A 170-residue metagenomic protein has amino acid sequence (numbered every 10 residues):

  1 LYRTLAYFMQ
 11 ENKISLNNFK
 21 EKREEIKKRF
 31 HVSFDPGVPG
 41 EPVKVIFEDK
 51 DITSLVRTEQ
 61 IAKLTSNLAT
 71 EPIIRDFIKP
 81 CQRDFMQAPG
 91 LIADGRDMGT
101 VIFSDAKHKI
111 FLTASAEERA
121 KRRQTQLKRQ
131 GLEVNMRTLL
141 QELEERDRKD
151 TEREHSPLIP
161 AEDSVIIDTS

Functional and structural regions predicted by a protein language model:
L1-R57: N-terminal phosphate/diphosphate-binding loop that engages ATP/GTP or pyrophosphate donors across diverse enzyme folds
Y2, A6-M9, A62-S66, A120 (+3 more regions): Conserved protein kinase catalytic domain
Y2, K20, E71, R75 (+1 more regions): Short, structured helix-loop boundary elements
N12, E41, I52, R57 (+4 more regions): Glycine-rich, flexible loop/turn motifs
N12-N17, K128-V134: Short, polar/flexible loop-turn hinges at active-site or ligand-entry regions and domain interfaces
K20-E24, R123-Q130, L140-L143: Conserved P-loop NTPase catalytic core
I26, V32-G37, Q82-A88, R96-D105 (+1 more regions): Small-molecule kinase domains that catalyze NTP-dependent phosphoryl transfer to phosphate-bearing small molecules
T53-K63, A69-Q130: ATP-dependent NMP and nucleoside kinases share a basic, alpha-helical "lid"
